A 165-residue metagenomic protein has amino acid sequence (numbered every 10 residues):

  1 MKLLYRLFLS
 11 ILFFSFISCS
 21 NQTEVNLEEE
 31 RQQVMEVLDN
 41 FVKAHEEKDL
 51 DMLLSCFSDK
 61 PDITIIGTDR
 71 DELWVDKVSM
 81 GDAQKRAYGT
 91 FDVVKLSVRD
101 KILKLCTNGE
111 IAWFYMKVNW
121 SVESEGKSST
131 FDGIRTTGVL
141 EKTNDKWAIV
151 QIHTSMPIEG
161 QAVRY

Functional and structural regions predicted by a protein language model:
M1-L27: Bacterial Sec-dependent N-terminal signal peptides
C19-C56, Y165: Short, low-complexity N-terminal intrinsically disordered segments enriched in polar/charged residues
L50-T107, F131: A solvent-exposed, acidic/Ser-Thr-rich amphipathic alpha-helical stretch
F57, V118-W120, H153-T154: Short beta-strand segments enriched in hydrophobic/aromatic residues within well-folded beta-rich domains
T90, W120-T130: Short, cysteine-centered beta-strand-loop-beta hairpins and adjacent loop/turn segments enriched in charged/polar
V98-K104, V118-W120, R135-E141: Hydrophobic/aromatic beta-strand elements that line small-molecule binding cavities or substrate pockets in beta-rich
E110-W120: A short hydrophobic beta-strand element
W113, D132-V163: Short beta-strand edge/turn micro-motifs at domain boundaries
